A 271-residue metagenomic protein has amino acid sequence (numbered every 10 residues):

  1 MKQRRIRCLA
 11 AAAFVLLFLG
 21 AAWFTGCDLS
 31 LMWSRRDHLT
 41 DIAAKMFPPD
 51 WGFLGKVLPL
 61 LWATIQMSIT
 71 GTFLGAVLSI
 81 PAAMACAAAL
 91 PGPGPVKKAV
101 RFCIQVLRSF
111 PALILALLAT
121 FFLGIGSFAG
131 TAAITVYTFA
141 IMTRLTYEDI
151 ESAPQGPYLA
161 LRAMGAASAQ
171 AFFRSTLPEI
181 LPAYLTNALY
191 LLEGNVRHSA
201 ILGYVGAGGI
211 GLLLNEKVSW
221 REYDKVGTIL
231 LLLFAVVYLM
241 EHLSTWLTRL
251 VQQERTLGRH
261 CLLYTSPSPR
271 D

Functional and structural regions predicted by a protein language model:
M1-W23: N-terminal signal-anchor/first transmembrane alpha helix
A10-A11, R221-R249: A membrane-interface signal for the N-terminal entry of alpha-helical transmembrane segments
C27-G71: Periplasmic/extracellular loop-to-transmembrane helix junction in inner-membrane transport proteins
T70-I104, W246: Transmembrane-helix boundary motif in ABC transporter permease subunits
I104-T138: Generic hydrophobic transmembrane alpha-helix motif, especially the helices
F121, V196-L233, Q252-Q253, L257-G258: Glycine-rich helix-loop "coupling/hinge" segments at transmembrane-helix boundaries in multipass transporters
I125-T176, L181-L191, H242-T245: Membrane-cytosol interface at the C-terminal ends of specific transmembrane alpha-helices in multi-pass membrane
Y264-D271: Conserved small/polar residues in nucleotide/adenosyl-binding loops
